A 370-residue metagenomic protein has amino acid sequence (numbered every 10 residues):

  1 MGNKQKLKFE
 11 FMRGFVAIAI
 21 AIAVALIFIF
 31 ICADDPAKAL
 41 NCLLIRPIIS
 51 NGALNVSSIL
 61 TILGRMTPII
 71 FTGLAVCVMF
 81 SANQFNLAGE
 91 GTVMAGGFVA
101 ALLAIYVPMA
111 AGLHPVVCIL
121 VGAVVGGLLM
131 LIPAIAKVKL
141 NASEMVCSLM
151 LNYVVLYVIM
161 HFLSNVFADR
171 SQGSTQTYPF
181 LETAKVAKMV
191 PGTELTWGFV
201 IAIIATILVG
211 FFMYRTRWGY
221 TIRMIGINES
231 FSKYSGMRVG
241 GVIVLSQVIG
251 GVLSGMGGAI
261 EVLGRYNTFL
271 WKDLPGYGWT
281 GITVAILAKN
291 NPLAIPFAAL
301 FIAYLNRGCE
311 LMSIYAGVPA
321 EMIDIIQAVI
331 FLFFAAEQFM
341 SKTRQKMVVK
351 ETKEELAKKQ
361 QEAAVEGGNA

Functional and structural regions predicted by a protein language model:
M1-I20, L26-F30, I227, Y234-G241 (+1 more regions): Cytosolic-side transmembrane-helix boundaries in multi-pass membrane proteins
G2-M12, F80-A88, A110-G173, R215 (+2 more regions): Short loop segments and helix-boundary regions at transmembrane helix junctions of multi-pass inner-membrane proteins
A19, M66-C77, T92-F98, V124-L131 (+6 more regions): Hydrophobic alpha-helical segments embedded in the membrane of multi-pass proteins
F28-D34, C42, P47-Y106, G127-A142 (+2 more regions): Single transmembrane alpha-helix segments in multi-pass membrane proteins
D34-K38, F80-G96, V138-C147, Y266-W279 (+3 more regions): Short, non-helical or kinked segments that cap or interrupt transmembrane helices
E144, S148, N152-R215, M322: Transmembrane helix-bundle core of multi-pass membrane transporters and related energy-transducing complexes
P191-T268, P292-L293, F297: Helix-loop-helix "hairpin" substructures at the membrane interface of multi-pass membrane proteins
V248-A328: Transmembrane alpha-helical segments in multi-pass inner-membrane proteins
